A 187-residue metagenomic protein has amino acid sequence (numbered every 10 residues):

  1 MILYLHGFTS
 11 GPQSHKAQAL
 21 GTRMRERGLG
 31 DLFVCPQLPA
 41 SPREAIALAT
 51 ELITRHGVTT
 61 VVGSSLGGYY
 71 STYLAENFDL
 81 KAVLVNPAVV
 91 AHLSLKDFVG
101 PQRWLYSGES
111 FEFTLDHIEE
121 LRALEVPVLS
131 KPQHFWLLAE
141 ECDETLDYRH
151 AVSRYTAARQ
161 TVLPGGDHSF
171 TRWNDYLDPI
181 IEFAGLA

Functional and structural regions predicted by a protein language model:
M1-H56: Active-site catalytic motif of lipid deacylating hydrolases and related acyltransferases
Y4-F8, V62, L138: Short hydrophobic segments within beta-strands
G57-T60, H134-W136: Short active-site oxyanion
V62-S71: Gly/Ala-rich beta-loop-alpha elbow adjacent to hydrolase catalytic centers
L74-F78: Aromatic pocket-lining residues of Rossmann-like dinucleotide-binding sites
K81-A187: The alpha/beta-hydrolase serine catalytic core
